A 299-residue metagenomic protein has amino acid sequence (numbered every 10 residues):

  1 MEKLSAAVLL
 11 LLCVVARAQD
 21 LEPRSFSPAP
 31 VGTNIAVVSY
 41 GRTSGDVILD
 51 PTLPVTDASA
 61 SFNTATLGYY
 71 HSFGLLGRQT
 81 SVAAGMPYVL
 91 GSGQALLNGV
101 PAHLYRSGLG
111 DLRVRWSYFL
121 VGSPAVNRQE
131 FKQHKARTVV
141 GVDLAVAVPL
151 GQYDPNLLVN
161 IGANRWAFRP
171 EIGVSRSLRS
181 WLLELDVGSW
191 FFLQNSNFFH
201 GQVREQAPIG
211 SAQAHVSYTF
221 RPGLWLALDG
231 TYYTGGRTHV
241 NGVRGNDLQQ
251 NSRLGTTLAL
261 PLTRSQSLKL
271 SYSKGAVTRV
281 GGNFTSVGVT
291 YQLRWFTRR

Functional and structural regions predicted by a protein language model:
A16-V37, G122-T138, F296-R299: Outer-membrane beta-barrel biogenesis signature
N34-A36, N63-L67, G110-V114, V140 (+5 more regions): Hydrophobic, lipid-facing positions within transmembrane beta-strands of outer-membrane proteins
A36-R42, V82-Y88, V142-V148, L185-F191 (+3 more regions): Transmembrane beta-barrel strands of outer-membrane/channel proteins
Y40-R42, H71-F73, Y118-L120, V146 (+5 more regions): Residue-level signature of outer-membrane beta-barrel architecture
T43-T64, A102, P155-G162: Surface-exposed strand-loop-strand hairpins of Gram-negative outer-membrane beta-barrel proteins
D46-V47, G77-T80, S123-P124, S180-L183 (+3 more regions): Repeated loop/turn-to-beta-strand initiation elements of outer-membrane beta-barrel proteins
L90-E205, N246-D247: Outer-membrane pore/translocation modules
F199-R299: Outer membrane beta-barrel transmembrane domains
